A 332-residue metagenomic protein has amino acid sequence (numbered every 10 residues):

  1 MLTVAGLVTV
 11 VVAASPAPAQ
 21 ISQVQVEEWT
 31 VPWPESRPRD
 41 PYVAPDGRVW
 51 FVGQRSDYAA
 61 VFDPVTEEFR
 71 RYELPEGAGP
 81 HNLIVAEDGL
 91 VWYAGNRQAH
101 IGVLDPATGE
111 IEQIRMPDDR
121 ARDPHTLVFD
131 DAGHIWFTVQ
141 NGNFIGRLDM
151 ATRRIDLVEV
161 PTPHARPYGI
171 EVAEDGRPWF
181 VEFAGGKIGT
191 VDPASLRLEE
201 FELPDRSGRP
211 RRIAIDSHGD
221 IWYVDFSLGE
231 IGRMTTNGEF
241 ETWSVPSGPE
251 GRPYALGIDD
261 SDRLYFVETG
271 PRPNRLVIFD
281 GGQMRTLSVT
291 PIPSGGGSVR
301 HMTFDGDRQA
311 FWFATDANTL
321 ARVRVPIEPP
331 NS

Functional and structural regions predicted by a protein language model:
E27-V31, E68-E73, E110-M116, R154-V160 (+3 more regions): A short beta-strand motif characteristic of beta-propeller blades
T30-Y58: Beta-strand-rich domains and repeat architectures in extracellular enzymes and scaffolds, especially beta-propellers
P34-P45, E76-D88, D119-A132, T162-D175 (+3 more regions): Beta-rich, blade/repeat-based domains predominating in secreted/periplasmic proteins but also intracellular
W50-R55, V91-A99, I135-N141, P178-A184 (+3 more regions): Conserved beta-strand positions in repeat-built beta-propeller and related beta-rich domains
Y58-V61, A99-V103, N143-R147, K187-T190 (+3 more regions): A short loop-to-beta-strand structural motif that recurs across blades of beta-propeller domains
D63-E67, D105-G109, D149-R153, D192-L196 (+3 more regions): Short loop/turn segments that connect beta-strands within beta-propeller blades
E250-I278: Loop/turn-rich, solvent-exposed surfaces of beta-rich toroidal or solenoidal domains
G297-S332: Blade-level signature of beta-propeller repeat domains, shared across WD40, Kelch, NHL, RCC1 and BNR/Asp-box propellers
